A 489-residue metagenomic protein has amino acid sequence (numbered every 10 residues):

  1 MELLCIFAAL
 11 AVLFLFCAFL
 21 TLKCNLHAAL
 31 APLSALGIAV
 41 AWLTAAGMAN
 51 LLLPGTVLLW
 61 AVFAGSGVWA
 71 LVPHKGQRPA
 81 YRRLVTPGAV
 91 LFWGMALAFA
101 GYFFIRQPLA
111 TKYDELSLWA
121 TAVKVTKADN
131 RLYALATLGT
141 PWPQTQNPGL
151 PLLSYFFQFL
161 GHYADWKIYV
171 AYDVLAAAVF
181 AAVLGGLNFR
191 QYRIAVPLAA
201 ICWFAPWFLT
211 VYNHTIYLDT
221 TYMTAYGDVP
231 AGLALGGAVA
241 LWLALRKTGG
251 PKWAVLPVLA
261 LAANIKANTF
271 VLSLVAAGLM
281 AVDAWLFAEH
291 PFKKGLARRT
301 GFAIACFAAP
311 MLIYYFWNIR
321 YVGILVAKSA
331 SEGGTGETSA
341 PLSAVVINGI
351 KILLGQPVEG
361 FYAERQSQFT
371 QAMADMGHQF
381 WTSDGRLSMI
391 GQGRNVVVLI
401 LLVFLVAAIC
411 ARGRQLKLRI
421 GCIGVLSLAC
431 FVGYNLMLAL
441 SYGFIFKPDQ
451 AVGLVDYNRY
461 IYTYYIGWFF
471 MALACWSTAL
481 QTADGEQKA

Functional and structural regions predicted by a protein language model:
M1-R83: Membrane-embedded, hydrophobic transmembrane alpha-helices
V12-L22, L175-Y192, S388-G421, L428: Hydrophobic, aromatic-rich transmembrane alpha-helices and their immediate juxtamembrane boundary segments
V40, W93, A195-L209, P257 (+1 more regions): Transmembrane alpha-helix segments characteristic of polytopic inner-membrane glycan-assembly/cell-envelope
W42-G47, K252-A267, V271-G278: Membrane-interface alpha helices of multi-pass inner-membrane proteins
G76, R83, L272-F307: Perimembrane helix-loop-helix junctions
A98-P197, T220: Active-site lumenal/periplasmic loops and adjacent helix-entry segments of GT-C-fold, multi-pass membrane
R106-A110, L296-A407: Membrane-lumen/periplasm interface segments of specific transmembrane helices in polyprenyl phosphate-linked
A225-L235, I265, V271-L272, P448-T478: Hydrophobic/aromatic-rich transmembrane helices and adjacent perimembrane loops
